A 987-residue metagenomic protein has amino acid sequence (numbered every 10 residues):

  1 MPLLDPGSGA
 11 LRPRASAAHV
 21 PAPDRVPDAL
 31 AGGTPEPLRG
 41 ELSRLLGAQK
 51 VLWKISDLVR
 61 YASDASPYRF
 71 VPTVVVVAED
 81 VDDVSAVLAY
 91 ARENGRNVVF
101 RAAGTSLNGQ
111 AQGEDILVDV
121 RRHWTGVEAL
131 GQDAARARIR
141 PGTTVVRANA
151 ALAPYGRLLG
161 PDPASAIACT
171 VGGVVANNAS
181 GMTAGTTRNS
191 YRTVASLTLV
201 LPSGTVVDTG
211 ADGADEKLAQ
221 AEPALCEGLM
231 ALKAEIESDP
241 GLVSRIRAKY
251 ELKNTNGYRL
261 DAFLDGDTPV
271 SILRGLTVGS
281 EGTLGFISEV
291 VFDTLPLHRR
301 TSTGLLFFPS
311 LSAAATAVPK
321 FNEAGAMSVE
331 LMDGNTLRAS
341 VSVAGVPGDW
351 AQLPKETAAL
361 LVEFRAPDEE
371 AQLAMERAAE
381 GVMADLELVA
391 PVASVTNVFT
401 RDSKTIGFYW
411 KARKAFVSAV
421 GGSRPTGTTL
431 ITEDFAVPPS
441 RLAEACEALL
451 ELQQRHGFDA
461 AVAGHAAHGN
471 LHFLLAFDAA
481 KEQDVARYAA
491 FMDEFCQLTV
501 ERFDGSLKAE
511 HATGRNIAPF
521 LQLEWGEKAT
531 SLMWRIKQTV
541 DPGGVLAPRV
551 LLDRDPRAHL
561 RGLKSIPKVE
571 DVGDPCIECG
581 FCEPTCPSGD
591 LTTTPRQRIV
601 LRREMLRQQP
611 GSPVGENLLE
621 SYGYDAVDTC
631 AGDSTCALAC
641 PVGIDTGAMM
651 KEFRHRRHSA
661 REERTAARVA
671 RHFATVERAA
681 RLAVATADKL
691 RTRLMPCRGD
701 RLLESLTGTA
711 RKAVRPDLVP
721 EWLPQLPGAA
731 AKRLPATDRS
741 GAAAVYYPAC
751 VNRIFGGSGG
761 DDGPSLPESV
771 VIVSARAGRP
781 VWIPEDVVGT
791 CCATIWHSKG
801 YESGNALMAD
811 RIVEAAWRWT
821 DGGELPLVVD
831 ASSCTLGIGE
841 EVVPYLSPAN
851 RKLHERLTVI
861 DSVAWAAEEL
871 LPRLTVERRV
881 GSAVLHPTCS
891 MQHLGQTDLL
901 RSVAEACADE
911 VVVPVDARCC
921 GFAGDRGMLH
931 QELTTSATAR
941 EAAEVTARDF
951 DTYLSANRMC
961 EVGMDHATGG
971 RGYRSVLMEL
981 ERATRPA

Functional and structural regions predicted by a protein language model:
M1-E93, A103-A135, A164, T283 (+4 more regions): N-terminal flexible segment immediately upstream of the FAD-binding catalytic core in FAD-dependent oxidoreductases
L42, S66-V98, I116, V120-P163 (+4 more regions): N-terminal glycine-rich flavin-associated loop
W53-I55, V59-Y61, A262-T268, R274-A490 (+3 more regions): C-terminal substrate-recognition/cap domain of FAD-linked oxidoreductases
V171-V341, P354-L361, G589-P613, T635-A637: Mobile "lid/hinge" segments at catalytic clefts and subdomain interfaces of large enzymes
P519-K568: Activity-critical C-terminal alpha-helical subdomain
D541, G647-A987: Iron-sulfur cluster-binding electron-transfer modules in prokaryotic oxidoreductases
L552, G589-Y622, G643-V669, G972-R982: Non-heme iron-sulfur electron-transfer modules
V569-D590, E620-I644, S890, A917-R918: Cysteine-centered iron-sulfur cluster-binding motifs in ferredoxin-type domains/subunits of redox enzymes
